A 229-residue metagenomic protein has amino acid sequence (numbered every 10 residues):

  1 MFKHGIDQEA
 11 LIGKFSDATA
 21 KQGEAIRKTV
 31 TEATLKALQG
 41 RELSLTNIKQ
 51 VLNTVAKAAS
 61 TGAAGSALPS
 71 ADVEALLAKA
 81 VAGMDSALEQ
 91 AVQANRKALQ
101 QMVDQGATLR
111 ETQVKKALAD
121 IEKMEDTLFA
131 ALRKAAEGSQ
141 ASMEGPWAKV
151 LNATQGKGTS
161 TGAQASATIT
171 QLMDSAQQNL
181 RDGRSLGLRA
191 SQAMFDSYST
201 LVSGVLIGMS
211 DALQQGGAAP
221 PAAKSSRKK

Functional and structural regions predicted by a protein language model:
K3-D7, L11-K224: Extended, low-complexity, charged alpha-helical tracts that assemble into coiled-coils or amphipathic helices used
